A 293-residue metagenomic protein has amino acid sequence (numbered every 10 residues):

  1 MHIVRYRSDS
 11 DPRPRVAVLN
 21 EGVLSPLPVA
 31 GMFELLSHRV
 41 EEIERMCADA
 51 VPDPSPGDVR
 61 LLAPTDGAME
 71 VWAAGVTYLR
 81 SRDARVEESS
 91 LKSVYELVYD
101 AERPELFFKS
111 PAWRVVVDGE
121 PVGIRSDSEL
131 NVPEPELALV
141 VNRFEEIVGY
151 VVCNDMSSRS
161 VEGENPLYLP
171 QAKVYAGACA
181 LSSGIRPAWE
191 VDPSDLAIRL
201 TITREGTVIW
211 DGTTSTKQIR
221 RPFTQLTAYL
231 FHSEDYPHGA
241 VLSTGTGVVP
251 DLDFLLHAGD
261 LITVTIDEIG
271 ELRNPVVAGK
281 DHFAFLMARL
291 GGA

Functional and structural regions predicted by a protein language model:
M1-A74, L79, N274-A293: Generic N-terminal segment detector
I3, P14, E136, A197-R199 (+1 more regions): Short, acidic/polar N-cap/turn motifs at the starts of alpha helices
R7-D11, L19-V23, V141-E145, T203-G206 (+1 more regions): Short acidic-glycine loop/turn motifs at beta-strand connectors
S10, Y78-R80, R114-V115, P250 (+1 more regions): Glycine-rich nucleotide phosphate-binding loop and flanking beta-alpha elements of Rossmann-like dinucleotide-binding
G31, N154, S215-T216: A generic structural motif
E41-G206: Active-site microenvironments in enzyme catalytic cores
R159-A293: Catalytic-pocket segment enriched in acidic/His residues
